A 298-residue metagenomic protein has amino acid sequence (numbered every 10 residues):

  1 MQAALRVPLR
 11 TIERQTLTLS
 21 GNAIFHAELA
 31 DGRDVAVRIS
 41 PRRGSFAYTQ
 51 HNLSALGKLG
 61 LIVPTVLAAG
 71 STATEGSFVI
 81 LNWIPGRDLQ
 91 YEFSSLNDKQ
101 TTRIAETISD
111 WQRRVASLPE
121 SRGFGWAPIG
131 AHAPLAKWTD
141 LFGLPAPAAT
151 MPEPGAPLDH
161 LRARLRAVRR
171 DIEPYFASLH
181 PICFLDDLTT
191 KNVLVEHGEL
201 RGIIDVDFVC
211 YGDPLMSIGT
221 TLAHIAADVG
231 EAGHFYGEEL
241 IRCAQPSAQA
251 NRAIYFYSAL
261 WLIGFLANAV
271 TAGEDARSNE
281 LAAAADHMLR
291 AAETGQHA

Functional and structural regions predicted by a protein language model:
M1-P8, P85, T101, S117-D186 (+2 more regions): An alpha-helical support segment within catalytic cores of ATP-dependent transferases
Q2-R10, L59-I62, S247: Short secondary-structure junctions
E13-I129, G155: ATP-binding pocket architecture of kinase catalytic cores
A23-E28, V37, V66, S77 (+1 more regions): Active-site acidic catalytic loop and adjacent metal/ATP-binding pocket of ATP-dependent phosphoryl transfer enzymes
L53-A55, N97-D98, G202, I218-T221 (+2 more regions): Glycine-rich, phosphate-binding/catalytic loops in enzymes
T72, L81-L96, S117, G143-A148 (+1 more regions): A glycine-centered beta->alpha junction motif in the catalytic cores of kinase/phosphotransferase enzymes
L215-Q249, S258-D275, A285-H287: Active-site activation/catalytic loop segments of kinase-like enzymes and analogous catalytic loops in related
R252-A253: Residue-level signature of transmembrane alpha-helical entry/exit and packing/kink sites in multi-pass membrane
